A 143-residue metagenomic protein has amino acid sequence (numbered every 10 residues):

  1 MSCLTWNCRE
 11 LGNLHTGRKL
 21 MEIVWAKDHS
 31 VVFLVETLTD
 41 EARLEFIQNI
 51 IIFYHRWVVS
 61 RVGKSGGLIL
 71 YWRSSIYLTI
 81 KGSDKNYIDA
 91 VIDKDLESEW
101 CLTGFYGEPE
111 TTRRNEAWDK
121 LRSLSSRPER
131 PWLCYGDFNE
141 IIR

Functional and structural regions predicted by a protein language model:
M1-C134, I141-I142: Short phosphate/oxyanion-binding micro-motifs
